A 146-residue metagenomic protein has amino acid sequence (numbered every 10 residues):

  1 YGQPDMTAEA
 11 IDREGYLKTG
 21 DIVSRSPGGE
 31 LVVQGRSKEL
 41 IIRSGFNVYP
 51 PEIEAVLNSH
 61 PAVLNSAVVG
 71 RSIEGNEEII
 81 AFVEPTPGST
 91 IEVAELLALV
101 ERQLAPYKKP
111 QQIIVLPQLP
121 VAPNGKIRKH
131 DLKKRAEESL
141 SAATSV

Functional and structural regions predicted by a protein language model:
G2-E9, R13-E14, G20-K108, G125 (+1 more regions): AMP-binding/adenylate-forming catalytic core of the ANL superfamily
A105-I127, V146: AMP-binding/adenylate-forming catalytic domain of the ANL superfamily
K134-V146: Acidic/polar alpha-helix N-cap and adjacent early helical turns within long charge-rich amphipathic helices/linkers
